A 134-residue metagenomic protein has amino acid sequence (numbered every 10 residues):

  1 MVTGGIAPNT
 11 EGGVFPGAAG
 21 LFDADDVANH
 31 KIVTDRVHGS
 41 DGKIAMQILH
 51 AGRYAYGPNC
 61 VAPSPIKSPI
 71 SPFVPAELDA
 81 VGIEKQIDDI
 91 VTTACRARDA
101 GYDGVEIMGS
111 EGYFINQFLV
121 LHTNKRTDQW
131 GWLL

Functional and structural regions predicted by a protein language model:
M1-L134: Flavin-dependent oxidoreductase catalytic cores
